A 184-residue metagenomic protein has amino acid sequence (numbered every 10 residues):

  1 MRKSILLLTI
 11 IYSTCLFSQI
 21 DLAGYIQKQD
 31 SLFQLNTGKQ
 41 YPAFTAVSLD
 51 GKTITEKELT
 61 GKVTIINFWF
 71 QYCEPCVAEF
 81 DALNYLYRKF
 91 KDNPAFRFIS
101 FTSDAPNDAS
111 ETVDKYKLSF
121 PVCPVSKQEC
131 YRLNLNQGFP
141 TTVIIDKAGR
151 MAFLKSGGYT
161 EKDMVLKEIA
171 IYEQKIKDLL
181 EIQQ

Functional and structural regions predicted by a protein language model:
M1-A23: Bacterial Sec-dependent N-terminal signal peptides
S18-A43: N-proximal helix/coil linker or "cap" segments that precede and/or mark the start of modular domains
A43-T64: A short beta-strand-turn-helix
N67-C73, S103: Aromatic-flanked redox-active Cys/Sec active sites in thiol-based oxidoreductases, especially the WC-centered
V77-Y116, K127-R132: Structural microenvironment flanking redox-active thiols in thiol-disulfide oxidoreductases
I99, S110-A148, F153-S156: Short, internal strand/loop/helix patches that form the active-site neighborhood or redox-interaction surface
I144-Q184: Thiol-/selenol-based redox modules, centered on thioredoxin-like and closely related oxidoreductase domains
